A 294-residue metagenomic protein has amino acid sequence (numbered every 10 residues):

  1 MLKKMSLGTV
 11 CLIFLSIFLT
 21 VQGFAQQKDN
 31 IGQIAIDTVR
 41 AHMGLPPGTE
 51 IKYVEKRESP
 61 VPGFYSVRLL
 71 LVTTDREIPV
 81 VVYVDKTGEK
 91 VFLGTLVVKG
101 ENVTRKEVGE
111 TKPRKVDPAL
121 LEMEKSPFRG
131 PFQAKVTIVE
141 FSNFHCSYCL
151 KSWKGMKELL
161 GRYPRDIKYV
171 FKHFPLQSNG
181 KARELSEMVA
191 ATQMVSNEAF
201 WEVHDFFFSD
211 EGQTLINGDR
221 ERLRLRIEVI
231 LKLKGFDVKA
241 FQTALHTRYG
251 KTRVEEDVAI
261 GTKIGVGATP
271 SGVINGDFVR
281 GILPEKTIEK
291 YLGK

Functional and structural regions predicted by a protein language model:
L2-L7, V21-K115, K294: N-terminal targeting signals for export/organelle localization
T9-T20: Bacterial N-terminal signal peptides
Q26-D37, H42, R68, I78 (+2 more regions): Cysteine-centric redox/oxidoreductase cores and disulfide-bonded domains
V108-S126, F144, Y148: Acidic/His-rich structured neighborhood in mature extracellular/periplasmic domains
P118-V136, G161: A short beta-strand-turn-helix
P131-S147, Y169-H173: Short active-site neighborhood of thiol/selenol oxidoreductases, capturing the structured segment around
T137, F144-K151, A190, D205 (+1 more regions): C-type cytochrome heme c attachment motif
S142, Y148-Y163: Typically the conserved alpha-helix immediately C-terminal to a functionally engaged Cys/Sec in thioredoxin-like
